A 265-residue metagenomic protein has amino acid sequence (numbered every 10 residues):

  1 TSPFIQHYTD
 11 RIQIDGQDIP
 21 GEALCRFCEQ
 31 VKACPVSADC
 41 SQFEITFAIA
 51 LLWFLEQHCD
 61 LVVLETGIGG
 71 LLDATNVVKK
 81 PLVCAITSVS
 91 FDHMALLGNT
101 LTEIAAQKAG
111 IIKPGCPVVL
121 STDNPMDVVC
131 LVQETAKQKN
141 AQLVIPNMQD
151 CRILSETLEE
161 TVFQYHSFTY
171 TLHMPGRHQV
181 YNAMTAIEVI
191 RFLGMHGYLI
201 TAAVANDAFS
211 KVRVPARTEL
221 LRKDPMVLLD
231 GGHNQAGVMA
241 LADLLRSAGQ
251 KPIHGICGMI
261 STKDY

Functional and structural regions predicted by a protein language model:
S2-K79, A95-L97, M126-D127: ATP-dependent carboxylate-amine ligase catalytic core
F4, G110-K113, L220-R222, A248: Short, flexible turn/loop "capping" segments at secondary-structure junctions
D10, E159-T161, A216: Change "...and in nucleic-acid phosphodiester-cleaving endonucleases..." to "...and in nucleic-acid processing enzymes
E22, R26-A33, T102, A106 (+7 more regions): Replace "anionic and nucleotidyl ligands
V36, L55-E56, I112, K137 (+2 more regions): Residue-level signal for alpha-helix termini/capping positions
F43-T46, Q107, D127, Y181 (+1 more regions): A generic structural signal for residues located within well-ordered alpha-helices of large catalytic or ligand-binding
Q57-T66, P81-H173, A183-A203: Acidic, Mg2+-coordinating active-site environments of NTP-dependent enzymes
L61-L64, D73-A85, V89-S90, E103 (+1 more regions): Nucleotide phosphate-binding/pyrophosphate-handling subdomain across enzymes that bind or process nucleotide phosphates
